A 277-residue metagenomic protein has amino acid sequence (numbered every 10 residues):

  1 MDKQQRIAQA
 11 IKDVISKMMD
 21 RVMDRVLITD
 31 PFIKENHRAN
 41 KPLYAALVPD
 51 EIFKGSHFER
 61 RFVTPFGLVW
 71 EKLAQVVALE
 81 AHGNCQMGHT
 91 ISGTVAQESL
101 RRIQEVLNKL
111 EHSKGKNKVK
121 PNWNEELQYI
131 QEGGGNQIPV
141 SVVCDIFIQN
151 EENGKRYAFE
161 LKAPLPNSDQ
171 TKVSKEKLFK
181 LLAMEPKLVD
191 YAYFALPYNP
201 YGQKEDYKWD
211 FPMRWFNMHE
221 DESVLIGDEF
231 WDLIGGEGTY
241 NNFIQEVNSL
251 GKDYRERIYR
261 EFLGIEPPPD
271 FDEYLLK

Functional and structural regions predicted by a protein language model:
M1-V95, L275-K277: Nuclease-adjacent, charged terminal/linker segments that flank catalytic cores
Q5-Q9, D13, K17, Q131-I138 (+2 more regions): Extended alpha-helical scaffold and adjacent linker segments that couple domains and build interaction/assembly
E59-R61, Y129-G135, E160-D169: Surface-exposed cleft-lining segments at the edges of enzyme active sites
A78, C144-L165: Conserved catalytic cores of phosphodiester-cleaving nucleases, focusing on short active-site segments
T90-E152: Active-site metal-binding core of divalent-cation-utilizing nuclease and nuclease-like domains
L165-E176, Q203-E205: Active-site-adjacent loop/helix micro-motif of nuclease/hydrolase catalytic cores
L182-V189: Arginine/glycine-rich "motif VI" loop of SF2 helicases in the C-terminal RecA-like domain
A195-K277: Domain-level recognition of nuclease-like catalytic cores that cleave nucleotide substrates
